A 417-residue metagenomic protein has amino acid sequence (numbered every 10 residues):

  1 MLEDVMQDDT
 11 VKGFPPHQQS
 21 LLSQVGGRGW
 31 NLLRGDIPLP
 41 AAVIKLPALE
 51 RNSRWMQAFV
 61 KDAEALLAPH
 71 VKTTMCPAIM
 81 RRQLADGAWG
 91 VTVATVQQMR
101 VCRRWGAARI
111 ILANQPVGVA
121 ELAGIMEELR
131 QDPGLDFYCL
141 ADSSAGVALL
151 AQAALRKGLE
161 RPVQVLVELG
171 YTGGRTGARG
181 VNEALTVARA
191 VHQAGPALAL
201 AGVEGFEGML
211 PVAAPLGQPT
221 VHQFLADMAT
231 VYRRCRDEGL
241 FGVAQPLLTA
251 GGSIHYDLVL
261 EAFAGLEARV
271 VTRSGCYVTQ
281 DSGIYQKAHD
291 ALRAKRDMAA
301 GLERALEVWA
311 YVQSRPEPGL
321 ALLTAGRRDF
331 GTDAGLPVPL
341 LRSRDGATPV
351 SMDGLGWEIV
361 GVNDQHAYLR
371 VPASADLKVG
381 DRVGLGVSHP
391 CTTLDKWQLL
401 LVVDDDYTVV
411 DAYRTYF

Functional and structural regions predicted by a protein language model:
M1-E127, Y413-F417: A charged N-terminal "starter" segment
R34-L46, A108-L112, E127-Y138, A214-H222 (+1 more regions): Glycine-rich tight-turn/loop motif centered on a GG-T
L49, K72, C102, V167 (+5 more regions): Conserved, mostly hydrophobic/aromatic
H70-A213: Active-site-proximal beta-alpha core segment in soluble small-molecule metabolic enzymes
L155, G170-K295: Active-site loop/helix belt of alpha/beta enzymes
P219, Y256-G346: Active-site loop ensemble at the mouth of alpha/beta enzyme cores that anchors a bound cofactor
E317-F417: C-terminal accessory subdomain/extension
